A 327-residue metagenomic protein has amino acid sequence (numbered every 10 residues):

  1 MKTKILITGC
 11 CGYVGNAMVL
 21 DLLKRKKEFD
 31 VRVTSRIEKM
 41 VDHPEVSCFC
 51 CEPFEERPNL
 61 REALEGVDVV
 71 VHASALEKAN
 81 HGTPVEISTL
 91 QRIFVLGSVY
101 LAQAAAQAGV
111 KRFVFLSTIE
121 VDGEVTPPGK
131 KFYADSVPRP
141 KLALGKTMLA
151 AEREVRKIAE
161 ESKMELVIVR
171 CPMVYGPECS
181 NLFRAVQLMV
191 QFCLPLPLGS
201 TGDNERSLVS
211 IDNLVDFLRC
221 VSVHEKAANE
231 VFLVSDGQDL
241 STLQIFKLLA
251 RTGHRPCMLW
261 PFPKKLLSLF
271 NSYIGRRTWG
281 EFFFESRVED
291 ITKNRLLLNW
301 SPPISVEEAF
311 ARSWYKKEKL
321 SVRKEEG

Functional and structural regions predicted by a protein language model:
I5-K27: N-terminal Rossmann NAD(P)H-binding glycine-rich loop of SDR-like oxidoreductase domains
M40, S47, C51-L96, A104 (+1 more regions): NAD(P)H-binding glycine-rich loop region in Rossmannoid oxidoreductase-like domains and their noncatalytic homologs
R92, T126-V174: Catalytic helix-loop patch of NAD(P)-dependent Rossmann-fold dehydrogenases
V99-A143: Conserved Rossmann-fold NAD(P)-dependent oxidoreductase catalytic core, especially the SDR/UDP-sugar
A150, C179-A185, L198-S222, N229-L233: Substrate-positioning beta->alpha
G176, L198-N204, F232-D239, A250-H254 (+2 more regions): Glycine-rich Rossmann NAD(P)(H)-binding loop
C220-W279, A311-R312, L320-G327: Mid/C-terminal beta-alpha module of Rossmann-like enzyme folds, strongest in SDR-family dehydrogenases/epimerases
T278-G327: C-terminal amphipathic/interface module of NAD(P)-dependent oxidoreductases and related NAD-binding regulators
